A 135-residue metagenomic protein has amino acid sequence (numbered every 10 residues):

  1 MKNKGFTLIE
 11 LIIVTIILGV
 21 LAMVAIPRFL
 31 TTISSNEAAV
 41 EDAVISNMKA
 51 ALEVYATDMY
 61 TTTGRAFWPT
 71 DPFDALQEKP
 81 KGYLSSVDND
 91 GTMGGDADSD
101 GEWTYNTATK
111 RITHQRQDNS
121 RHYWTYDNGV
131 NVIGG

Functional and structural regions predicted by a protein language model:
M1-K2, A108: Generic N-terminal leader/processing signal
K2-T32: N-terminal single-pass transmembrane signal-anchor helix
T32-D71: Conserved hydrophobic/amphipathic alpha-helical signal-anchor segments
I45-N47, H114-R116, G134-G135: Short, charge- and proline-biased low-complexity linear segments that act as flexible interaction/docking motifs
T57-N119: Extracellular/periplasmic head regions of type IV pilus-like filament subunits
D118-G135: Low-complexity, S/T/G/P-rich flexible repeat/linker segments used as non-globular hinges and stalks within
